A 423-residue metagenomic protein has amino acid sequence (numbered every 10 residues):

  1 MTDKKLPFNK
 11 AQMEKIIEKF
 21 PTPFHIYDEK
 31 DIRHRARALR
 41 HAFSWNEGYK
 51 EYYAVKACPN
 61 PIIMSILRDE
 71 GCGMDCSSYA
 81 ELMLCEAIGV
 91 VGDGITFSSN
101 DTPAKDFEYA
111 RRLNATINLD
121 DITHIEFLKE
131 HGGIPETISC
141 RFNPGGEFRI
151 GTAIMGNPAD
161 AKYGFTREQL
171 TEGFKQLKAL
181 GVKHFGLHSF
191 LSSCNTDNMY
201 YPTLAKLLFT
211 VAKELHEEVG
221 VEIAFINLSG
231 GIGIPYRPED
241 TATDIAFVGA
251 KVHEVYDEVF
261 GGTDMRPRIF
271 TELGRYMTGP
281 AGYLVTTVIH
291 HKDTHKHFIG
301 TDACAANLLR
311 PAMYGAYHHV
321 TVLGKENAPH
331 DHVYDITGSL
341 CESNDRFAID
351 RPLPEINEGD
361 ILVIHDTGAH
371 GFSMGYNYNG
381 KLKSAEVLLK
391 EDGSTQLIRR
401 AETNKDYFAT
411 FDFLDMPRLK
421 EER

Functional and structural regions predicted by a protein language model:
M1-E136, K175-A179, K183, E217 (+2 more regions): A charged N-terminal "starter" segment
I32, K56, S78, A110 (+6 more regions): Conserved, mostly hydrophobic/aromatic
P59-I62, L84, P103, E147-F148 (+6 more regions): Flexible loop/turn segments at secondary-structure boundaries
M64, A87-I88, F107-Y109, L128-G132 (+6 more regions): Short acidic, glycine/serine/threonine-rich loops at helix termini
C76, F97, L119, L187-S189 (+3 more regions): Conserved beta-strand positions
G133-E147: Glycine-rich, aromatic-flanked loop segments that form ligand/cofactor-binding clefts across common enzyme folds
P144-H290: Active-site loop/helix belt of alpha/beta enzymes
K251, D257, D264-R423: Charged (often Lys/Glu-rich) extended helix/loop segments that serve as interaction or gating elements
